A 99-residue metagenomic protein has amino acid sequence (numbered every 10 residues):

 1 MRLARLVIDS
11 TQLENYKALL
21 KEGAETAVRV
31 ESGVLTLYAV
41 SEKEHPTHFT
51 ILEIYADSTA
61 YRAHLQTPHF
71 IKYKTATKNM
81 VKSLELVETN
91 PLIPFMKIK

Functional and structural regions predicted by a protein language model:
M1-L6: Active-site-flanking beta-strand signature of metal-NTP-handling nucleotidyl enzymes and homologous cyclase-like
V7, V40, L52-I54: Short hydrophobic/aromatic beta-strand micro-patches that form the beta-sheet surface supporting nucleotide- or nucleic
Q12-V34, K72: Short amphipathic alpha-helical segments
E14, A18, A56-Q66: Short amphipathic alpha-helices within nucleic acid-binding modules
L20, L65, K74-T77: Short, flexible helix/strand-to-coil boundary loops that buttress conserved ligand/catalytic motifs in alpha/beta
E25-T50: Short, glycine- and small/hydrophobic-rich beta-strand elements in well-ordered beta-sheets
Y38-T47, K74-K99: Glycine-rich beta-strand-turn "strand-cap" elements at beta-sheet edges
T50-I51, Y61: Amphipathic, hydrophobic secondary-structure cores in small proteins
